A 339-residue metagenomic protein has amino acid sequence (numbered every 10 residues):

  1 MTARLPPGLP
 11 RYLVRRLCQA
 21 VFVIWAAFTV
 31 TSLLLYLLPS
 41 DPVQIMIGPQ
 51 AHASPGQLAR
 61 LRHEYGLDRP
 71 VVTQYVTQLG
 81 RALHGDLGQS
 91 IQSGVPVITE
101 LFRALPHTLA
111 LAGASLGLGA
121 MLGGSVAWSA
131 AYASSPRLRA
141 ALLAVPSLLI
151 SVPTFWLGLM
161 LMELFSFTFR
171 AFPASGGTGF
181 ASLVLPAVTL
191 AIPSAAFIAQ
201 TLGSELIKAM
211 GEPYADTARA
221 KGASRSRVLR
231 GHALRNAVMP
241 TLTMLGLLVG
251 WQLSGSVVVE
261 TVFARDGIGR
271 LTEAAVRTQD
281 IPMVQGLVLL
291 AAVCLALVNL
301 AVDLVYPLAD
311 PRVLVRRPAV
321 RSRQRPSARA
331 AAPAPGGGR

Functional and structural regions predicted by a protein language model:
A3-R11, I24-A27, I98-L138, T154 (+1 more regions): Alpha-helical transmembrane segments of integral membrane proteins, especially multi-pass inner/plasma-membrane
C18-V23, V71, G113: Membrane-interface helix starts
I24-T73, R170-S182: Hydrophobic alpha-helical transmembrane segments of membrane transport/permease proteins and related membrane-embedded
F28-L37, G66, G80, L143-P173 (+1 more regions): Membrane-water interface segments at the C-terminal ends of transmembrane alpha-helices in multi-pass inner-membrane
L34, L38, M46, Q50 (+10 more regions): Hydrophobic aliphatic residues
M46, A141-L142: Hydrophobic alpha-helical membrane segments of integral membrane proteins
L61-T99: Short membrane-interfacial helix/loop motifs at transmembrane-helix boundaries
